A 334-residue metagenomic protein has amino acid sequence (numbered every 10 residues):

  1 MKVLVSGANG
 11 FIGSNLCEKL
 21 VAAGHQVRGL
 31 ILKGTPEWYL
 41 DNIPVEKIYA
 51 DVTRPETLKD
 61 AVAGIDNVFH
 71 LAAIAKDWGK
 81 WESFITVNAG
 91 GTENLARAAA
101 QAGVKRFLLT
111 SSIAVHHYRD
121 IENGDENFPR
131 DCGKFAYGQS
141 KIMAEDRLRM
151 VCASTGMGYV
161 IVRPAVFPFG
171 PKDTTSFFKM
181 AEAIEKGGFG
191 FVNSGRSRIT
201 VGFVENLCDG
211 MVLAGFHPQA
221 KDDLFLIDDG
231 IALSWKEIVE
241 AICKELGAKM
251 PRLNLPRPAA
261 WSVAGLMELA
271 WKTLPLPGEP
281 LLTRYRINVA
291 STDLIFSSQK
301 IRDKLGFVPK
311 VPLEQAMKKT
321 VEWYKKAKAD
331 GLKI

Functional and structural regions predicted by a protein language model:
V3-A23: N-terminal Rossmann NAD(P)H-binding glycine-rich loop of SDR-like oxidoreductase domains
T35-D41, V45-G90, A98, H116-Y118: NAD(P)H-binding glycine-rich loop region in Rossmannoid oxidoreductase-like domains and their noncatalytic homologs
G90-A136, C152: Conserved Rossmann-fold NAD(P)-dependent oxidoreductase catalytic core, especially the SDR/UDP-sugar
K134-V160: Active-site Tyr-X1-5-Lys
M143, K172-K179, N193-G215, D222-L226: Substrate-positioning beta->alpha
V160-F178: Flexible, glycine-rich beta-alpha linker
L213, H217-L281, E314, K318-V321 (+1 more regions): Mid/C-terminal beta-alpha module of Rossmann-like enzyme folds, strongest in SDR-family dehydrogenases/epimerases
F296-D303, V308, P312-I334: Amphipathic terminal alpha-helices
